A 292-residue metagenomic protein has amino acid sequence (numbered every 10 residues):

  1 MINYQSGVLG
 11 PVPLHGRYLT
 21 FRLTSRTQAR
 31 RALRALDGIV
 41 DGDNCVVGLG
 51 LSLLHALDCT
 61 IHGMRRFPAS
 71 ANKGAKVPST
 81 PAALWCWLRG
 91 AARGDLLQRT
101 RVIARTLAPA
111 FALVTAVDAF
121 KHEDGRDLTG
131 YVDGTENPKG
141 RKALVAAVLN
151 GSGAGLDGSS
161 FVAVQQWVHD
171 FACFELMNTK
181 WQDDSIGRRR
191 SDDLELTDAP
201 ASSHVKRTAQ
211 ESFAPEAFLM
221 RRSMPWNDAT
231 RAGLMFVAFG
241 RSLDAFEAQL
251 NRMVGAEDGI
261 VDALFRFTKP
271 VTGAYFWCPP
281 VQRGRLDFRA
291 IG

Functional and structural regions predicted by a protein language model:
M1-G292: Long, histidine/aromatic-enriched segments associated with O2/redox biology
